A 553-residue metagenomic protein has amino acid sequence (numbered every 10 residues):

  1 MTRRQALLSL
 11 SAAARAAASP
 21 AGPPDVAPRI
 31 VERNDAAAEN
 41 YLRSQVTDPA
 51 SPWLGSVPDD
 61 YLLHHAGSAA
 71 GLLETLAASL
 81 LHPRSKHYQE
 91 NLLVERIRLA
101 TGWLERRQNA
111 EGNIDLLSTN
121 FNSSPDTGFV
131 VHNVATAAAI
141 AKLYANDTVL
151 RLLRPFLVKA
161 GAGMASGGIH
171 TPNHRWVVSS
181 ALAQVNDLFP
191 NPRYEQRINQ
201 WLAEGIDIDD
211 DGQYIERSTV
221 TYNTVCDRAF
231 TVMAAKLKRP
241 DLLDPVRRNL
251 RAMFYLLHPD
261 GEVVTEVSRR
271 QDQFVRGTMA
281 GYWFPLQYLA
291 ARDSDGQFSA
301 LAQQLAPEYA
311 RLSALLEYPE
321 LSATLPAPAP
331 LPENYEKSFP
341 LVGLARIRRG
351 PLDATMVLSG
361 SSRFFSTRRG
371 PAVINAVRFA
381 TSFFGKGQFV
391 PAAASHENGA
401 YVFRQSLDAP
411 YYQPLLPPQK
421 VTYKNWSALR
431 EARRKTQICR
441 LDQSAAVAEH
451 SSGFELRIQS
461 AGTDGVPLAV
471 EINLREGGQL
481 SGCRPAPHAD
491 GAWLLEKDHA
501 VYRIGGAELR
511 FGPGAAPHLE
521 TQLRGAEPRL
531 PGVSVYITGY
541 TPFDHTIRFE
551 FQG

Functional and structural regions predicted by a protein language model:
M1-A12: N-terminal secretory signal peptides and thylakoid transit peptides that target proteins across membranes
Q5, A17-A18: Bacterial Sec-dependent N-terminal signal peptides
A6, G22-P28, T75-R84: An N-terminal domain-start capping segment
A12, S19-G71, N91, E95-G102: Low-complexity, Ser/Thr/Pro/Gly-enriched N-terminal "stalk/linker" regions
Y61-L237, L243: Aromatic-lined, polymer-binding surfaces characteristic of secreted/periplasmic polysaccharide-degrading enzymes
P240-G505, R510-G512: Extended polysaccharide-engagement surfaces of secreted carbohydrate-active enzymes
G505-G553: Beta-strand-rich recognition/accessory modules
